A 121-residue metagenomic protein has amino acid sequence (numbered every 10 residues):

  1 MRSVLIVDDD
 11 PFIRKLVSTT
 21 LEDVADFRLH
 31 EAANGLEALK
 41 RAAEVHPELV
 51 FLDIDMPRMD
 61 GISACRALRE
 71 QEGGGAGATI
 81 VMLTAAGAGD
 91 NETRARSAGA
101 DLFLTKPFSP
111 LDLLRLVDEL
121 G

Functional and structural regions predicted by a protein language model:
P11-H30: Two-component/phosphorelay signaling modules centered on CheY-like receiver
N34-E37, D60-R66: Acidic catalytic/metal-coordinating carboxylates
V45-F51: Active-site beta3 strand of CheY-like receiver
M56: Receiver (REC) domain active-site loop signature in two-component systems and cognate sites in sensor histidine kinases
S63, G87-L102, R115: Alpha4 helix (beta4-alpha4-beta5 surface) of REC/receiver domains from two-component response regulators
F108-V117: C-terminal output helix
